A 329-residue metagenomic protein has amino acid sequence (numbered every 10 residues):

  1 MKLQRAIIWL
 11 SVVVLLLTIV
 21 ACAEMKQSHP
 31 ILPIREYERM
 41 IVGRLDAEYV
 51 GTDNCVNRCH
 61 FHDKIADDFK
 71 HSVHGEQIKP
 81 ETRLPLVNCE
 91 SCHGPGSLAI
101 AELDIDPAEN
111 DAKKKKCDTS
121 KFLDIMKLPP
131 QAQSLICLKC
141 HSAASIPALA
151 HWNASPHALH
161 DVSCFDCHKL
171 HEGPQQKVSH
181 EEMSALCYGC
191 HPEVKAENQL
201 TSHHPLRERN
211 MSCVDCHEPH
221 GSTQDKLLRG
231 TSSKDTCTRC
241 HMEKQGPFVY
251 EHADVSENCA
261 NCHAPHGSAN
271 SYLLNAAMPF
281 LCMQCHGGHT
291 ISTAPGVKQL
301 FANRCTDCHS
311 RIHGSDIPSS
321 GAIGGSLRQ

Functional and structural regions predicted by a protein language model:
M1-L10: Bacterial N-terminal signal peptides that target proteins for export
L10-T18: Bacterial N-terminal signal peptides
I19-Q329: Short sequence/structural segments immediately N-terminal
